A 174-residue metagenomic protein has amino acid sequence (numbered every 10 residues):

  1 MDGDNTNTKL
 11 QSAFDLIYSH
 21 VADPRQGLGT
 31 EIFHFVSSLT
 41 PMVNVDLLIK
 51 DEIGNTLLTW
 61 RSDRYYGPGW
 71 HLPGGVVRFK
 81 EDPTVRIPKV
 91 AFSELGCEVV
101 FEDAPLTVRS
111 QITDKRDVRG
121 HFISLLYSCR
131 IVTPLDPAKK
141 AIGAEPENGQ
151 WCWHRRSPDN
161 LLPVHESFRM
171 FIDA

Functional and structural regions predicted by a protein language model:
D2-D46: Acidic, metal-coordinating catalytic segment for phosphate/diphosphate chemistry, firing primarily on the Nudix
E31-T56, P73, V100-D103, S124-R130: Conserved N-terminal beta-strand and adjoining loop/helix that marks the start of the Nudix/MutT-like hydrolase domain
S37-P41, V77-E81, D117: Short, solvent-exposed loop/helix junctions and linker helices that flank or host conserved functional motifs
D51-G54, S62, R130-D136, R156-P158: Short loop segments at secondary-structure junctions
N55-E94: Conserved Nudix-box catalytic region and its N-terminal flanking loop in Nudix hydrolases and closely related
G96-L135: Active-site segment of metal-dependent pyrophosphate-handling enzymes, primarily the Nudix hydrolase catalytic core
S128, P137-A174: NUDIX/MutT-family hydrolases
